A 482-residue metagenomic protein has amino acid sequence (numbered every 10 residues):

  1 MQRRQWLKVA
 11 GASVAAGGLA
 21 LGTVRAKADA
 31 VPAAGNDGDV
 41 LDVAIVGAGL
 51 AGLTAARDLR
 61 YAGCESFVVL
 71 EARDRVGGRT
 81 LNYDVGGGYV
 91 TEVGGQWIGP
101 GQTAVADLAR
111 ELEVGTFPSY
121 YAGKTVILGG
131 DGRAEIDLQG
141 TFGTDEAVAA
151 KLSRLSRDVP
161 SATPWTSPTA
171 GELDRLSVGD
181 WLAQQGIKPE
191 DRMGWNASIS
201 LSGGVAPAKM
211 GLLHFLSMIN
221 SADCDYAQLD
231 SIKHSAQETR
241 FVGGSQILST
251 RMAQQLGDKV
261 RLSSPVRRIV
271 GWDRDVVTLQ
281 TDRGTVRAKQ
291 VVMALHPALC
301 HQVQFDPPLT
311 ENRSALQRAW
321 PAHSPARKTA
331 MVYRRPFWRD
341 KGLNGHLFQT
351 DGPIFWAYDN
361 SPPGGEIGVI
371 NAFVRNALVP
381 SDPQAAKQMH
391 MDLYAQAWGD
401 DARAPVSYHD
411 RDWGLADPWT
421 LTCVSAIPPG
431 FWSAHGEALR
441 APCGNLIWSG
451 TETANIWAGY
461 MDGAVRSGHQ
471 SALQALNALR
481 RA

Functional and structural regions predicted by a protein language model:
Q2-A482: FAD-dinucleotide binding site
